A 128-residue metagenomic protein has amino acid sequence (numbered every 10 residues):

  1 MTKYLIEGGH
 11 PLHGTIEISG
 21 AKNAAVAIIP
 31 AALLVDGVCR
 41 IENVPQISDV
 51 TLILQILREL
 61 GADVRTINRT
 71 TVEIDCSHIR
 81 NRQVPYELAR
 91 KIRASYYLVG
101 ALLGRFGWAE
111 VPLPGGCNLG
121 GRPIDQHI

Functional and structural regions predicted by a protein language model:
M1-I128: Short, structured segments at the rim of ligand-binding sites
